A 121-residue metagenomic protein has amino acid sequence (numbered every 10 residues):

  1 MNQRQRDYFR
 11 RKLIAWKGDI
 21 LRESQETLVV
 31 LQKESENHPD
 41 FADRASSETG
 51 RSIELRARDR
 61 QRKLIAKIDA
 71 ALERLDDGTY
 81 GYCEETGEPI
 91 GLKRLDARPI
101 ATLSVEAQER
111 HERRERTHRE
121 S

Functional and structural regions predicted by a protein language model:
M1-D77, R114-E115, E120-S121: Interaction interfaces in information-processing and related assembly proteins
Y8, E85, P99: Amphipathic alpha-helical recognition patches that constitute DNA-binding helices
R62, Y80, A101: Residues immediately within or flanking Cys/His clusters that coordinate Zn2+ in small zinc-binding modules
D77-T79, P89: Short flexible coil/turn linkers enriched for glycine and charged/polar residues that connect secondary-structure
C83-T86, S104: Short cysteine-rich clusters marking metal-coordination/redox-active sites
I90-G91, E112: Short functional micro-motifs and their immediate structural scaffolds
K93-A97: Short Cys/His-rich "knuckle" micro-motifs
A101-Q108: Cysteine-rich micro-motifs
